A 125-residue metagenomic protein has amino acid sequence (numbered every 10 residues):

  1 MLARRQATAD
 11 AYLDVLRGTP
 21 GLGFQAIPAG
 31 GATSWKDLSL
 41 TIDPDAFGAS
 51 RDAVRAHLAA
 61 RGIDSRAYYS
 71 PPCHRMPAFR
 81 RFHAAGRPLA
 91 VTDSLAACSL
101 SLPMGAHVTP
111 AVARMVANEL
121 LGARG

Functional and structural regions predicted by a protein language model:
M1-G125: PLP-dependent aminotransferase class I/II
